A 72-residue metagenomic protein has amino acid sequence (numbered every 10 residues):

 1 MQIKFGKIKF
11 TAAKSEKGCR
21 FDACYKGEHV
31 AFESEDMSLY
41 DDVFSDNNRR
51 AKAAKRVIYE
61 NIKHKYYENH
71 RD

Functional and structural regions predicted by a protein language model:
Q2-A31, D36: N-terminal acidic leader/helix
E35-D72: Mixed-charge, Lys/Arg-enriched low-complexity segments
